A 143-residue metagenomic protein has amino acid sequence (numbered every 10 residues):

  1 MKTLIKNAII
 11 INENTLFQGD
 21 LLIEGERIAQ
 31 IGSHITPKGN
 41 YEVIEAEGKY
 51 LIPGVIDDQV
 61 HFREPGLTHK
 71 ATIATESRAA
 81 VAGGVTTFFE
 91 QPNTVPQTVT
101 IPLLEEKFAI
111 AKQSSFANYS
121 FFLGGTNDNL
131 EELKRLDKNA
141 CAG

Functional and structural regions predicted by a protein language model:
M1, E26, G39-Y41, E47 (+5 more regions): Short coil/turn connectors at secondary-structure junctions
M1-L4, I9-G54: Histidine-rich, glycine-flanked metal-binding segment
A8, G19, G32, G48 (+6 more regions): Glycine-centered flexibility sites
K38, V43-G48, T72, V99 (+1 more regions): Poly-acidic low-complexity segments
I44-E45, E90, F121-L123: General beta-strand structural signal in soluble alpha/beta enzymes
K49-S114: Metal-associated gating/positioning segment near the N- to mid-region
T94-E105, A109-G143: Histidine/acidic-residue-rich, glycine-tolerant segments that coordinate divalent metal ions
